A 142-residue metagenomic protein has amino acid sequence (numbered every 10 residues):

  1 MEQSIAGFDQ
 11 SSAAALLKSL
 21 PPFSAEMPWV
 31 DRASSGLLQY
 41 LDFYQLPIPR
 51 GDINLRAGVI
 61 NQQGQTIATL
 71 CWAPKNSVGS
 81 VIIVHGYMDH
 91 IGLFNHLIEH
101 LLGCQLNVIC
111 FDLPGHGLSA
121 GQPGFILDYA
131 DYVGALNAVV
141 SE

Functional and structural regions predicted by a protein language model:
M1-N61, I67-C71: An N-terminal hydrophobic leader/cap segment in hydrolases
Q63-Q65, S77-V78: Short acidic/polar mixed-charge low-complexity motifs
T66-C71, I83, I91, E99 (+1 more regions): A structural preference for long, well-packed, hydrophobic secondary-structure segments
V78-G86: Short beta-strand element of the alpha/beta-hydrolase
G86-H96, V108: Serine-hydrolase catalytic-loop signature spanning alpha/beta hydrolases and amidase-signature enzymes
Y87-I91, G117-E142: Catalytic nucleophile-loop/oxyanion-hole region of alpha/beta-hydrolase and closely related hydrolase-like folds
I98-Q122: Conserved alpha/beta-hydrolase
